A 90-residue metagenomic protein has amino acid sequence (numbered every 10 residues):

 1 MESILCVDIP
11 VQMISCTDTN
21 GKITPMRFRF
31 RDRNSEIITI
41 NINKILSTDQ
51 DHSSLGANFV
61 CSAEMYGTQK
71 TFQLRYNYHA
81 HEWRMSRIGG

Functional and structural regions predicted by a protein language model:
M1-G90: Cysteine-centric segments in proteins
